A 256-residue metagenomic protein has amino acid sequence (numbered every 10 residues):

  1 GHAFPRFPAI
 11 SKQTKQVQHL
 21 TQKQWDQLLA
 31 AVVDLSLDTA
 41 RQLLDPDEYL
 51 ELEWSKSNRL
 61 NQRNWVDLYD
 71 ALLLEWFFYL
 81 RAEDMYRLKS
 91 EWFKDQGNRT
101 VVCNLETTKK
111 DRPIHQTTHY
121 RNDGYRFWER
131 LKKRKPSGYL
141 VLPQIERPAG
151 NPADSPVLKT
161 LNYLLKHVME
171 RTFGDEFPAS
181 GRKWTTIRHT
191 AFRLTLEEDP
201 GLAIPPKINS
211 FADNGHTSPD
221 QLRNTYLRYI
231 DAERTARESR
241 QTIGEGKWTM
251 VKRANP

Functional and structural regions predicted by a protein language model:
I10-A82, Y86: Basic, Lys/Arg- and aromatic-enriched nucleic-acid-binding interface segment
H19, T107-D111, D213-R240: Catalytic-site neighborhood detector that most strongly recognizes the C-terminal catalytic loop/helix of tyrosine
Q24-T39, D95-P152: Basic, alpha-helical nucleic-acid-contacting "clamp/cap" segments
A30, R87, D95, N224 (+1 more regions): Phosphate-coordinating loops and pocket residues in cytosolic domains that bind phosphorylated ligands
L37, D47-Y49, Q144-P148, A232-P256: C-terminal secondary-structure termini that scaffold catalytic or DNA-interacting sites
Y49-E51, H119-A179, A191: Active-site/catalytic core of tyrosine-dependent DNA strand-transfer enzymes
W54-Q62, F78, K135-Y139, N162-A212 (+2 more regions): Short, basic (Lys/Arg/His-rich) helix/loop patches that form interaction surfaces in the mid-to-C-terminal regions
D67, L80-A82, P113-T118, L131-K132 (+1 more regions): Short, cationic motifs built from Arg/Lys/His that form the positively charged side of catalytic pockets
